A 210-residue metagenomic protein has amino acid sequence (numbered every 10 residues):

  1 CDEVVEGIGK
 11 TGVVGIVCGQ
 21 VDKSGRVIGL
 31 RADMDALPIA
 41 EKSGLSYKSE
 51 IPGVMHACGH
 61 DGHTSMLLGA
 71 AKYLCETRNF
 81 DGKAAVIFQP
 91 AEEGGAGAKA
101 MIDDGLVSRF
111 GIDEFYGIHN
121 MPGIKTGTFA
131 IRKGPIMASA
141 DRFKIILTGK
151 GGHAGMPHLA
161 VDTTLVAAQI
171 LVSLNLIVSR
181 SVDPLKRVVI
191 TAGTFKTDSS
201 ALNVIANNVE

Functional and structural regions predicted by a protein language model:
C1-K23: A non-catalytic alpha/beta surface segment that caps or lines the substrate-entry region of metallo-dependent hydrolase
E6-I8, K48, L67, G94: Generic structural signal for well-ordered secondary structure
G9, D61-T64: Generic alpha-helical scaffold signal
V13-V14, L37-I39, S43-M55, G62 (+2 more regions): Histidine/acidic-residue-rich, glycine-tolerant segments that coordinate divalent metal ions
G19-G25, V204-N208: A short, glycine/Asx- and small/polar-enriched loop/turn that sits immediately N-terminal to a beta-strand
G25-G29, K83: Residues that mark the start of a beta-strand
A32-M34: Transmembrane beta-barrel strands of outer-membrane/channel proteins
T64-A71: DPxDG-like acidic metal-binding loop motif
